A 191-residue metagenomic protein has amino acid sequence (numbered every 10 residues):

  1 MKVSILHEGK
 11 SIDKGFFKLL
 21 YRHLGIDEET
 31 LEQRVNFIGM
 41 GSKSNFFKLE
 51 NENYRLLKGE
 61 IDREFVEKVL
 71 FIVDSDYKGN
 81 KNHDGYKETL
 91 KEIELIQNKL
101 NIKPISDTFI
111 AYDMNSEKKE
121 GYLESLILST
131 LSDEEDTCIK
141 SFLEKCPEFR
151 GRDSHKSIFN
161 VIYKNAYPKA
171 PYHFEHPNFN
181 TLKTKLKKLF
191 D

Functional and structural regions predicted by a protein language model:
M1-K2, D191: Short, Lys/Arg-enriched, disordered terminal segments
K2, S42-F47: Conserved helicase/translocase motor-coupling segment
K2-L19: N-terminal beta1-alpha1 ligand-phosphate binding loop
K18-V35, E50-D191: C-terminal accessory helical subdomains adjacent to catalytic cores in phosphodiester- and nucleotide-handling enzymes
